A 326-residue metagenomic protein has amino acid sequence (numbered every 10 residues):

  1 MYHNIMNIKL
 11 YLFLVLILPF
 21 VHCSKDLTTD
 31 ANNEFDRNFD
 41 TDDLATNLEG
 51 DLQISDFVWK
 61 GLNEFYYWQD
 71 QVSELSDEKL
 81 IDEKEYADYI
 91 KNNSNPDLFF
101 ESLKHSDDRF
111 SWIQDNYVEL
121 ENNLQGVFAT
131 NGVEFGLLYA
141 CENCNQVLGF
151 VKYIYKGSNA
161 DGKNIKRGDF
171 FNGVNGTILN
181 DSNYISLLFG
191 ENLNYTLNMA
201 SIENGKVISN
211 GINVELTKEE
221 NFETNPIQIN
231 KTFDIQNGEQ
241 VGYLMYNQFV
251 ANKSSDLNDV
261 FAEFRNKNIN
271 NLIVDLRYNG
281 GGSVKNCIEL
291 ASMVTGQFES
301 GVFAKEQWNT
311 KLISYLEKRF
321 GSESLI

Functional and structural regions predicted by a protein language model:
L10-P19: Sec-dependent N-terminal signal peptides
L18-L52: Bacterial Sec-dependent N-terminal signal peptides
G50-L148, N194, A200-I229: Extended, small/polar residue-biased N-terminal targeting/export presequences and adjacent propeptide/linker tracts
V58, V133, A160, G168-F171 (+3 more regions): Terminal peptide-recognition signature
F65, Y139-C141, G157-N159, F171 (+6 more regions): Solvent-exposed loop/turn segments at secondary-structure junctions within structured extracellular/periplasmic domains
G126-G173, T177-N180, V250-D256: PDZ/PDZ-like domain segments forming the peptide/carboxylate-binding groove, activating on the N-terminal beta-strands
N175, L179-I269: C-terminal, low-ordered peptide segments at domain boundaries
T224-N225, G281-I326: Gly/Ser/Thr-rich loop/hinge elements
